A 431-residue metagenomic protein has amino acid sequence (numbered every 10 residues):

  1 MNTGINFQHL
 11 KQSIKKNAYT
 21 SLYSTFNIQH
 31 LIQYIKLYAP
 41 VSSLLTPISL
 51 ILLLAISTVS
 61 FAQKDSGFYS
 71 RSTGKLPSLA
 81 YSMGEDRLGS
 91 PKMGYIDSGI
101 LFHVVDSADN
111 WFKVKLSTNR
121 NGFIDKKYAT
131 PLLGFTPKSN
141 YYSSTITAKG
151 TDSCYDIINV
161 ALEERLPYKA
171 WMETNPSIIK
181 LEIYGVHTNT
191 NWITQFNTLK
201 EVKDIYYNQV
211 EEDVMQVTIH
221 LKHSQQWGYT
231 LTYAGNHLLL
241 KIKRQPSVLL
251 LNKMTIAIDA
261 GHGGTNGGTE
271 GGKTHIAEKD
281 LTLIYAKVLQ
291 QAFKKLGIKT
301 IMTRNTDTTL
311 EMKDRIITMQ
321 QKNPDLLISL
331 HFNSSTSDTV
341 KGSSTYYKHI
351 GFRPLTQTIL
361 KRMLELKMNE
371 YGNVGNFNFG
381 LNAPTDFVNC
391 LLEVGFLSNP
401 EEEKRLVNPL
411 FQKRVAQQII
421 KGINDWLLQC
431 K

Functional and structural regions predicted by a protein language model:
N2, I14, F61-A257, T265 (+5 more regions): Short linear recognition/processing motifs and adjacent strand/loop elements at protein termini and domain edges
F7-H9, Y23-Y34, Y38, S42-S43: Arg/Gly-rich low-complexity intrinsically disordered repeat tracts
H237-T318, K322-L326, S335, F352 (+1 more regions): Active-site histidine-acidic residue metal-binding/catalytic motifs, centered on HxH/HExxH-like signatures
H262-T265, T306-L310, F332-S337, I350-R353 (+3 more regions): Solvent-exposed loop/turn segments at secondary-structure junctions within structured extracellular/periplasmic domains
L283-A286, Q290, K313-I316, S343 (+5 more regions): Extracytoplasmic/secreted envelope proteins and their assembly/folding machinery, especially bacterial periplasmic
K322, L326-T336, Y346-Y347, G375-K431: Active-site-adjacent mobile loop/cap segments within catalytic or ligand-binding domains
F352-N376: Active-site-adjacent substrate-binding region of metalloamidase/peptidase-like peptide-processing proteins
